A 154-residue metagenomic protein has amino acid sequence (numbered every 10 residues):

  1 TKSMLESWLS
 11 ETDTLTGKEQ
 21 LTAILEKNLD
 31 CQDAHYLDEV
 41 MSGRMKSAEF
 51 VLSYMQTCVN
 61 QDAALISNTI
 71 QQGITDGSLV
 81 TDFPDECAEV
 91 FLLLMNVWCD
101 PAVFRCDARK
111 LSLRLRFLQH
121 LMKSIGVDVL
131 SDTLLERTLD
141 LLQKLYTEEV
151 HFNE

Functional and structural regions predicted by a protein language model:
T1, I24-N28, C58-D62, I66 (+1 more regions): Hydrophobic/aromatic residues within well-ordered alpha-helical segments
S3-D38, A88-F91: Hydrophobic alpha-helical connector segments
E6-D13, L37-G43, T75, D100-D107: Short, flexible helix-adjacent loops and helix caps
L25-Q32, V40-R44, R116-G126: Helix-loop "lid/cap" segments that line or gate small-molecule binding pockets
K27-Q32, T57, L94-P101, S124 (+1 more regions): Phosphate/oxyanion-binding loops and surfaces in catalytic or ligand/nucleic-acid-binding neighborhoods
D33-S78: Short secondary-structure transition hinges
D62-M95, C99-C106: Hydrophobic alpha-helical bundle segments that form small-molecule/ligand-binding pockets
A64, N68-Q71, D107-E154: C-terminal peripheral helix-coil segments that are non-catalytic and often amphipathic
